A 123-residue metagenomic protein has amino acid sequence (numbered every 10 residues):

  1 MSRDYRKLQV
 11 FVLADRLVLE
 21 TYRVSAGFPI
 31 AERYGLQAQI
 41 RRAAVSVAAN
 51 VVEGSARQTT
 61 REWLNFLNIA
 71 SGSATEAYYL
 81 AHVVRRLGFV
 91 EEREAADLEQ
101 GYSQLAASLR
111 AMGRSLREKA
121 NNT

Functional and structural regions predicted by a protein language model:
M1-T123: Short, C-terminally biased terminal segments at protein or domain edges
